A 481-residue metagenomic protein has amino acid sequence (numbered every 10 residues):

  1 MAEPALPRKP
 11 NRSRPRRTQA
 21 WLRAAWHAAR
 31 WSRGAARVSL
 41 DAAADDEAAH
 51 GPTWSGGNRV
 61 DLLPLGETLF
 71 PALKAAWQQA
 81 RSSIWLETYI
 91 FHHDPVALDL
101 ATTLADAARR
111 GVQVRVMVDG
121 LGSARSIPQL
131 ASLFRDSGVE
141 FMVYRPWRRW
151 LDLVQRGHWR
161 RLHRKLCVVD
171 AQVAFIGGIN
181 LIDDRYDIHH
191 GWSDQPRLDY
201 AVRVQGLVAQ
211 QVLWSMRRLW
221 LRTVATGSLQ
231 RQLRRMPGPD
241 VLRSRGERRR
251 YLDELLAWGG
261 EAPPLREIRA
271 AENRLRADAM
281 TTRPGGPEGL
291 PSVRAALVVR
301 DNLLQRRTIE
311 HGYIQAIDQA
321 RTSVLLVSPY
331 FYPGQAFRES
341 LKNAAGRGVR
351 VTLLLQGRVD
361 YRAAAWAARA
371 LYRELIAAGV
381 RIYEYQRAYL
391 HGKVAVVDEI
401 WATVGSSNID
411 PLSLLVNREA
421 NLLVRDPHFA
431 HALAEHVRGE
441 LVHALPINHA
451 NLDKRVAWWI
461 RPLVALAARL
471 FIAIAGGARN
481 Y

Functional and structural regions predicted by a protein language model:
A2-Y481: Charged, low-complexity intrinsically disordered terminal segments
